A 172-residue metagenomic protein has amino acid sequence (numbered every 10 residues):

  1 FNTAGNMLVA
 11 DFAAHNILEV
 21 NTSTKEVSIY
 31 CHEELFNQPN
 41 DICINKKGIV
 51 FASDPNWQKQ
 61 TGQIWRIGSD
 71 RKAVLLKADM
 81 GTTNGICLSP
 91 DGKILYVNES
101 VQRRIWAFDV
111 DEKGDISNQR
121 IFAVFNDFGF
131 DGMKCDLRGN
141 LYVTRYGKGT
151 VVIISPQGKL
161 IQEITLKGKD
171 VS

Functional and structural regions predicted by a protein language model:
F1-M7, D11, E33-Q63, L76-I94 (+2 more regions): Beta-rich, blade/repeat-based domains predominating in secreted/periplasmic proteins but also intracellular
A4, A13-A14, T24, K47 (+7 more regions): Surface-exposed loop/turn positions within WD40 beta-propeller blades
F12, P55-W57, S100, V110 (+1 more regions): Short loop/turn segments immediately following the C-termini of beta-strands
N16-L18, G62-W65, R104-W106, T150-V152: A short loop-to-beta-strand structural motif that recurs across blades of beta-propeller domains
N21-K25, I67-R71, D109-G114, I154-K159: Short loop/turn segments that connect beta-strands within beta-propeller blades
E26-E33, R71-A78, S117-V124, K159-I164: A short beta-strand motif characteristic of beta-propeller blades
Y96-M133: Anionic-ligand binding region
K148-S172: C-terminal closing repeat unit and adjoining cap/tail of repeat-based domains
